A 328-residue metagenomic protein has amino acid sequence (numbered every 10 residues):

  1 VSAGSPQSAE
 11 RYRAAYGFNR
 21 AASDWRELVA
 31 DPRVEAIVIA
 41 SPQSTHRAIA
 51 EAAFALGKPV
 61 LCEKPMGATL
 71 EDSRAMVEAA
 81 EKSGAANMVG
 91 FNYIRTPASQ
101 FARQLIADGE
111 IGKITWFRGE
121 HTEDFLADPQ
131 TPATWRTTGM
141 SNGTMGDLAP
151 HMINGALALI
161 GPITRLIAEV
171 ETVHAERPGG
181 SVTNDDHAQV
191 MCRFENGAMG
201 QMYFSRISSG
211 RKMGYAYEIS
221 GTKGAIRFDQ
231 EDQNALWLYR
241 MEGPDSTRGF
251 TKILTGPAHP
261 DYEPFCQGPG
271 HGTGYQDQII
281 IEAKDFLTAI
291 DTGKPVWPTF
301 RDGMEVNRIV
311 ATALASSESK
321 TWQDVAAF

Functional and structural regions predicted by a protein language model:
V1-R13: NAD(P)-binding Rossmann-fold cofactor-contacting core
R11-F18, A79-A80: Short, conserved SAM-binding/catalytic segment of Class I S-adenosyl-L-methionine-dependent methyltransferases
F18-D24: Conserved SAM-binding strand-loop segment of SAM-dependent methyltransferases
A22, C62, N87-V89, R118 (+1 more regions): Hydrophobic residues in well-ordered beta-strands that form the structural core
A36, P42-Q43, R47-I94, G109: Beta-strand-loop-alpha-helix segment that lines the small-molecule cofactor/substrate pocket of alpha/beta enzymes
N92, A175, Q189, R193-F194 (+2 more regions): C-terminal glycine/acidic-rich active-site capping loop/insertion
Y93-T183, Q189, L236, K320: Predominantly a Rossmann-like dinucleotide-binding segment in NAD(P)-dependent oxidoreductases
P162-R165, G180, N184-Q201, I207-A225 (+1 more regions): Glycine-rich, aromatic-lined ligand/substrate-binding cores of catalytic and carbohydrate-binding domains
